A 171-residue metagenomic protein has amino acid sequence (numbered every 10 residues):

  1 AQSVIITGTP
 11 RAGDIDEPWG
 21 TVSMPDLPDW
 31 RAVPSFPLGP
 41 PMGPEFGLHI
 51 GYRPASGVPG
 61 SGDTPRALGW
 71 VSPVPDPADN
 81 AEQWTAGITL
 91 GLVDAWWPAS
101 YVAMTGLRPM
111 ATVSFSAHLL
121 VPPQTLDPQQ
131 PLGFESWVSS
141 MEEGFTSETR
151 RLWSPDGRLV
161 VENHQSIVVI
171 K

Functional and structural regions predicted by a protein language model:
A1-K171: Terminal targeting signals and extreme-terminal segments of soluble enzymes
